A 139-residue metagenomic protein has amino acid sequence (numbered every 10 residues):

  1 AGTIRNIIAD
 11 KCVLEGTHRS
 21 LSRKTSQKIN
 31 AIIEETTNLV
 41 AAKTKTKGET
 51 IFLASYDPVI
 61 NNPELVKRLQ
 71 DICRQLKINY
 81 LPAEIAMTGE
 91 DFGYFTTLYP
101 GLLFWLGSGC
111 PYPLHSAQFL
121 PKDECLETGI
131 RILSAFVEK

Functional and structural regions predicted by a protein language model:
A1-K139: Metal-dependent amide/peptide-bond hydrolase catalytic core, centered on the "pita-bread" metallohydrolase fold
